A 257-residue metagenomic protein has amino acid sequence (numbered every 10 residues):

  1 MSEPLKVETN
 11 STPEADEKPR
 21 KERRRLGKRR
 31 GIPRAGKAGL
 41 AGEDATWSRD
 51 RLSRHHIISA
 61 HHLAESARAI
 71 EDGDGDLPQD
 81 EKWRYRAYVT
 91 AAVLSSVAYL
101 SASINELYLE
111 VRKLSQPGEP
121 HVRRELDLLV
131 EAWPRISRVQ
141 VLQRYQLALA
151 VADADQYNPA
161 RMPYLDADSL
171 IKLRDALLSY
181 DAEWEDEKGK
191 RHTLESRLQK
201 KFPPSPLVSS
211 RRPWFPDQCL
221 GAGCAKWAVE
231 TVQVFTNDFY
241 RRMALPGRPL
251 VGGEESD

Functional and structural regions predicted by a protein language model:
S2-T90: Charged alpha-helical initiation segments
A41-E43, W47-S48, E119, E187-L207 (+1 more regions): C-terminal/domain-terminus segments
S59-A60, S66-A67, A92, S96-L100 (+2 more regions): Amphipathic alpha-helices that form helix-helix packing interfaces
Y85, A92, A167-L170, A225: Hydrophobic packing residues in well-ordered alpha-helices of helical domains and bundles
Y85-V111: Short, hydrophobic, well-ordered secondary-structure elements
I104-Y108, D175-D186, N237, A244: Charged/polar positions within long, soluble alpha-helices
R112-F215: Flexible secondary-structure boundary motifs
R174, P213-D257: A hydrophobic membrane-anchoring alpha-helix module
